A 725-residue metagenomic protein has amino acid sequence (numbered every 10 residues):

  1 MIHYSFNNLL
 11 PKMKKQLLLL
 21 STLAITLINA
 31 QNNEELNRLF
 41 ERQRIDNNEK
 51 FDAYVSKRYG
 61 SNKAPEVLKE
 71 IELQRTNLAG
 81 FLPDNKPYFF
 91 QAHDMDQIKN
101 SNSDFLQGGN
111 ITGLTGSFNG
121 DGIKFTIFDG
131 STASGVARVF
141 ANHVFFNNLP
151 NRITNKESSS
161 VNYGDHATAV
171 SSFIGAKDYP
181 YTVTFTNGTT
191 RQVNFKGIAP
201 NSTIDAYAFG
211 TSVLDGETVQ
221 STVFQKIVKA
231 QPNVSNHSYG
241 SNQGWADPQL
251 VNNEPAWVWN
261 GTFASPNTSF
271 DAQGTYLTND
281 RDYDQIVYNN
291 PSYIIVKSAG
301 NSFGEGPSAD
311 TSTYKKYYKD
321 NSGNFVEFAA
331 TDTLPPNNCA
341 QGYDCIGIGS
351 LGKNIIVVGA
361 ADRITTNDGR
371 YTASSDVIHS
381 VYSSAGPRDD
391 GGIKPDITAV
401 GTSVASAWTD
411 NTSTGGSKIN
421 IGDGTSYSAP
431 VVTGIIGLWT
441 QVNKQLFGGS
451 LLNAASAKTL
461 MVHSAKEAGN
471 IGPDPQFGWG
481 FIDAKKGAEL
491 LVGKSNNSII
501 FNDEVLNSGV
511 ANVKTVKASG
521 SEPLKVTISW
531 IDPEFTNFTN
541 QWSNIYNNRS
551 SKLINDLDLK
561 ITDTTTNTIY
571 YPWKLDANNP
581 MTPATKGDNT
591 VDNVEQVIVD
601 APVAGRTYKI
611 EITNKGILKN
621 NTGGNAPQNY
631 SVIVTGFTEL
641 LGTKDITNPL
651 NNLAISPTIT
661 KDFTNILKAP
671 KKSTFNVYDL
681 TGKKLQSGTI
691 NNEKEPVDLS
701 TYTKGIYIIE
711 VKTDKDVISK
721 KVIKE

Functional and structural regions predicted by a protein language model:
A30, K704-E725: C-terminal tail/sorting-segment detector
Q31-E35, F105-T218, V228-E254, Y288-I294 (+6 more regions): Subtilisin-like serine protease catalytic core
N37-I127, N151-Y163, Y276-Y288, Q341-D344 (+2 more regions): N-terminal domain-start motif of subtilase-like serine proteases
S134-A137, A361-P430: Catalytic-core environment of secreted peptidases
A206-S350, D389-G391, S406, T412-A429: Substrate-binding/access-modulating region of protease and related hydrolase catalytic domains
I397-I471: Hydrolase catalytic cores
W479-N555, Q628-G642: Secreted peptidase-domain scaffold signal
T635-D662, K683: Residue-level detector of functionally pivotal "anchor" positions at catalytic/ligand-binding pockets or at interdomain
